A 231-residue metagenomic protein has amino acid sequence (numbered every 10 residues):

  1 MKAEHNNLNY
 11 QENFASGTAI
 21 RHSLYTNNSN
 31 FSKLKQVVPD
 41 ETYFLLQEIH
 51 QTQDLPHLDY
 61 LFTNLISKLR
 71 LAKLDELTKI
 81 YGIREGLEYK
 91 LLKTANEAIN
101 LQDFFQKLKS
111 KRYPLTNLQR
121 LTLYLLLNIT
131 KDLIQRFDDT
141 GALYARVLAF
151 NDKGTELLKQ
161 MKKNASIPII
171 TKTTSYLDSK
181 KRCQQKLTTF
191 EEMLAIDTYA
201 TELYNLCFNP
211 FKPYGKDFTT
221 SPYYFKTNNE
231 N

Functional and structural regions predicted by a protein language model:
M1-N231: Active-site cores that bind ATP or allylic diphosphates and position pyrophosphate for catalysis
